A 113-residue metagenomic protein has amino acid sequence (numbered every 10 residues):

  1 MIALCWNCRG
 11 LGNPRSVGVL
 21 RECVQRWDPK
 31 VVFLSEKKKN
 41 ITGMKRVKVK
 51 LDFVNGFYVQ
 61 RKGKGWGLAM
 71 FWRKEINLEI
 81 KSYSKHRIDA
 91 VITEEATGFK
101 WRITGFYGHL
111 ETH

Functional and structural regions predicted by a protein language model:
M1-H113: A shared catalytic/ligand-binding motif for oxyanion handling
